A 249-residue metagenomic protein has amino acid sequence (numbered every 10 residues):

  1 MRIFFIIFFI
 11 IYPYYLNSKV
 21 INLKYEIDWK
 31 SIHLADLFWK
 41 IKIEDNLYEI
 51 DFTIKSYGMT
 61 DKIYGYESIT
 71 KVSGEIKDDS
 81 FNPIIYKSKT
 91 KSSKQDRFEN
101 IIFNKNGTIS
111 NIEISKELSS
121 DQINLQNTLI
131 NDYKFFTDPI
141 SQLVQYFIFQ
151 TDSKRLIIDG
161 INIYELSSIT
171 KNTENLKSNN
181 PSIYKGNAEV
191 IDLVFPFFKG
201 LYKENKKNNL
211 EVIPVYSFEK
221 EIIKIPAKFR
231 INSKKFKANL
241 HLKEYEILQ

Functional and structural regions predicted by a protein language model:
M1, N17-K19: Absolute protein N-terminus
M1-I7: Sec-dependent signal peptide recognition, specifically the positively charged N-region followed immediately by
I6, Y15-L16: Cleavable N-terminal signal peptides
I11-P13: N-terminal signal peptide c-region/cleavage motif recognized by signal peptidases
K19-K105, F149-Q249: Acidic, serine/threonine-rich low-complexity disordered tracts
I84-K134: Surface-exposed, polar helix/loop patches in the mature regions of secreted/periplasmic/lumenal proteins that form
I112-N172: A charged, solvent-exposed segment within the mature domains of Sec-exported extracytoplasmic proteins
